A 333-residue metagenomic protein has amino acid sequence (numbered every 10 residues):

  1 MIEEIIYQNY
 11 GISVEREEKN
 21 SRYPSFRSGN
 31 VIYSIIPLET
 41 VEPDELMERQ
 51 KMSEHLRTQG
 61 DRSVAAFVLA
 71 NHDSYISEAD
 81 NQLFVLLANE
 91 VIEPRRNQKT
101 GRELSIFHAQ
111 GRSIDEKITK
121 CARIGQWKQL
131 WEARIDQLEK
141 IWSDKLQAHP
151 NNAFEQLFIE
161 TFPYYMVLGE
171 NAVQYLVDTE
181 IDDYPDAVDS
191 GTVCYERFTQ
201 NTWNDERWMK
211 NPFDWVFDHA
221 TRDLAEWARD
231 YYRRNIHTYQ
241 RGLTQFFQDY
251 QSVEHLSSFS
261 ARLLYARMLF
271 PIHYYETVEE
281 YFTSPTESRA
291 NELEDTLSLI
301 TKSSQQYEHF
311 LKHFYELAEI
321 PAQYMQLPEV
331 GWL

Functional and structural regions predicted by a protein language model:
I2-N30, V68-H72: ATP-binding glycine-rich phosphate-binding loop
S25, F67, V177-L224: Active-site acidic catalytic loop and adjacent metal/ATP-binding pocket of ATP-dependent phosphoryl transfer enzymes
V31-K120: ATP-binding pocket architecture of kinase catalytic cores
T40-P43, I92-P94, Y195, T199-T202 (+2 more regions): Short acidic, S/G/P-rich loop/turn micro-motifs used as interaction or catalytic elements
C121-V193, D295-S298: ATP-dependent phospho-/nucleotidyl transfer catalytic cores
T221-H255, M268-E287, E294: Active-site activation/catalytic loop segments of kinase-like enzymes and analogous catalytic loops in related
S260-A266, F270: Extended alpha-helical coiled-coil "stalk/arm" regions that scaffold and mediate dimerization/assembly in large
Y275-L333: ATP/Mg2+ or Mg2+-diphosphate-binding catalytic cores that bind nucleotide phosphates or diphosphates via glycine-rich
